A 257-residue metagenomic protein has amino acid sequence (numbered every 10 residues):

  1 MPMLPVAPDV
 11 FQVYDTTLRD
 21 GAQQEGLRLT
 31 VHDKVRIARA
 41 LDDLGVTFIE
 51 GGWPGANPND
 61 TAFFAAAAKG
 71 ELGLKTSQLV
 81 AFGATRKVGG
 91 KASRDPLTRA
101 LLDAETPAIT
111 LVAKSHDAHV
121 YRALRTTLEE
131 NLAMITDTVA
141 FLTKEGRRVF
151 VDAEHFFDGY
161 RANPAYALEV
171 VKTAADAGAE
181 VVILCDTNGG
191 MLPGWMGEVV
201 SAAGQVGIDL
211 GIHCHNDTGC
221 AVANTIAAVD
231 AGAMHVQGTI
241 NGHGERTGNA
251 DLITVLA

Functional and structural regions predicted by a protein language model:
M1-A257: Catalytic cores and adjacent flexible loops of soluble metabolic enzymes that perform enolate/carbanion chemistry on
